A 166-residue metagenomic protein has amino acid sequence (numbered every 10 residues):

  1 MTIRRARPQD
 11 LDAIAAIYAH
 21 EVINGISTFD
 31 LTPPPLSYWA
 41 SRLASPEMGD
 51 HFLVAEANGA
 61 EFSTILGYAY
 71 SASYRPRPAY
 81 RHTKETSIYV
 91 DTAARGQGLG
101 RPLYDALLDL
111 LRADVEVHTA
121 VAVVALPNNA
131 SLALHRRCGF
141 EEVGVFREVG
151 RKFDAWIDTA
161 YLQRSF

Functional and structural regions predicted by a protein language model:
T2-I14: A short beta-loop-alpha structural element at the N-terminal edge of CoA-dependent acyl/N-acetyltransferase catalytic
P8, T32-A93, Y104-D105, L110 (+1 more regions): Acetyl-CoA-dependent GNAT
L11, A15-R42: Conserved GNAT-fold acetyl-CoA-binding loop/helix
Y70, P78, V121-V123, R136 (+1 more regions): Conserved catalytic-core motifs of GNAT/GCN5-like acyltransferases
T86, A120-A122, L162: A structural signal for short, well-ordered beta-strand segments
R95, V121-L132: Conserved beta-strand-loop-alpha-helix junction that forms the acyl-donor binding cleft
G96-L111, L132-R137: Conserved acetyl-CoA-binding loop-helix of GNAT-fold acetyltransferases
L111-V124: Conserved GNAT acetyl-CoA-binding A-motif
